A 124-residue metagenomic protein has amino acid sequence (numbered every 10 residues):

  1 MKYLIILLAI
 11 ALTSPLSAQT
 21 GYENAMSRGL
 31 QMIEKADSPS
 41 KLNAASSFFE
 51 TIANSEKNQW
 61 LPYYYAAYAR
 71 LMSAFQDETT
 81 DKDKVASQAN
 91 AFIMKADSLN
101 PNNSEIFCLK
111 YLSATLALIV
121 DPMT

Functional and structural regions predicted by a protein language model:
M1-A25: Bacterial Sec-dependent N-terminal signal peptides
P15, I52-A53: Hydrophobic alpha-helical transmembrane segments
Q19-M32, S55-D77, P101-P122: Amphipathic alpha-helical repeat scaffolds of TPR domains
G29, A45-S46, A67, A89 (+2 more regions): Small-residue hotspots
K35-E50, D81-A91: Helix-turn-helix repeat elements of alpha-solenoid scaffolds
T51-I52, A96: Canonical positions in the second alpha-helix
E78-K82, A96: Short gly/ser-rich anion-binding loops that grip negatively charged ligand groups
S87, A91-N103: Helix-adjacent hinge/juxtasegments
